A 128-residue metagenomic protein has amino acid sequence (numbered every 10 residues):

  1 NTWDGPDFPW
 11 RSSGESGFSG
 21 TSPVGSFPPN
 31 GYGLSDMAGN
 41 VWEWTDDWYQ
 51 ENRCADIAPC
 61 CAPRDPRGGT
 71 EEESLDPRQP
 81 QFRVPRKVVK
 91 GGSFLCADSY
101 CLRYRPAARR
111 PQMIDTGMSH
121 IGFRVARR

Functional and structural regions predicted by a protein language model:
N1-P106, R110, I114-S119: Functional-site microenvironments in short loops/helix caps that host divalent-cation chemistry
S119-R128: Short, structured beta-strand segments at or near domain termini in extracellular proteins/domains
